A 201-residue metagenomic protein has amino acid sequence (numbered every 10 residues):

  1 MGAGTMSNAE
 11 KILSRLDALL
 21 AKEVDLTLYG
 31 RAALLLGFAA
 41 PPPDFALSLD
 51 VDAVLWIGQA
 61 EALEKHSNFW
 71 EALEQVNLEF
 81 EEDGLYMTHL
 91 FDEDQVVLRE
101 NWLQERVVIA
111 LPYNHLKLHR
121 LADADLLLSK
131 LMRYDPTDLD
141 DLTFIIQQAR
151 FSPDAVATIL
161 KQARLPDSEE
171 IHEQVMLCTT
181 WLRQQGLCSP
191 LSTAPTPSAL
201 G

Functional and structural regions predicted by a protein language model:
M1-G201: Compositionally biased terminal segments of proteins
